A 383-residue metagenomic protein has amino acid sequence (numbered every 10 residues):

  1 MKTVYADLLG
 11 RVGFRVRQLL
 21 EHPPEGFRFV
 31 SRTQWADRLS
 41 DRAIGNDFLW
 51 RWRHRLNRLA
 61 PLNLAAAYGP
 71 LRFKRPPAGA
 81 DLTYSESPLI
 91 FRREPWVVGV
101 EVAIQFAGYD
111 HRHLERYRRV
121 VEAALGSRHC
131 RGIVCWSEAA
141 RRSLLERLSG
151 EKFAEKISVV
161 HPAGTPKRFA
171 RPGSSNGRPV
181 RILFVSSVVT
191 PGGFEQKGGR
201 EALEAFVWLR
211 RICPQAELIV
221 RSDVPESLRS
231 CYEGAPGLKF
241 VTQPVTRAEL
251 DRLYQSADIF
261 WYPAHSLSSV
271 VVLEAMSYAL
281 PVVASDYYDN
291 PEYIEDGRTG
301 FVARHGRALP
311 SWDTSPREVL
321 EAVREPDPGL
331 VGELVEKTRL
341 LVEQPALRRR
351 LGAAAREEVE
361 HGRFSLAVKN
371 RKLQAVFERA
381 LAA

Functional and structural regions predicted by a protein language model:
R72-K74, H113-I133: Membrane-proximal helix-turn-helix segments that form the acceptor-binding/catalytic region of lipid-linked
G126-I157, G164-K167: A short, active-site helix/loop in glycosyltransferases that binds the activated sugar's phosphate group
V134, G173-R210: Conserved donor-binding/catalytic core segment of Leloir-type glycosyltransferases
S158-V180, R252: Acidic anion/phosphate-binding donor-loop and adjacent secondary structure in glycosyltransferase catalytic cores
S222, S227-D251, S256-I259: Nucleotide-activated donor-binding/catalytic signature segment of Leloir-type glycosyltransferases, i.e., the conserved
Q255-L267, L280-P281: Acidic donor-binding loop of glycosyltransferase active sites
P281-A284, I294, F301-A303: Short hydrophobic beta-strand element within catalytic cores of glycosyltransferases and related nucleotide-activated
R324-E336, L340-V376: A charged, aromatic-enriched C-terminal amphipathic alpha-helix characteristic of glycosyltransferases across folds
